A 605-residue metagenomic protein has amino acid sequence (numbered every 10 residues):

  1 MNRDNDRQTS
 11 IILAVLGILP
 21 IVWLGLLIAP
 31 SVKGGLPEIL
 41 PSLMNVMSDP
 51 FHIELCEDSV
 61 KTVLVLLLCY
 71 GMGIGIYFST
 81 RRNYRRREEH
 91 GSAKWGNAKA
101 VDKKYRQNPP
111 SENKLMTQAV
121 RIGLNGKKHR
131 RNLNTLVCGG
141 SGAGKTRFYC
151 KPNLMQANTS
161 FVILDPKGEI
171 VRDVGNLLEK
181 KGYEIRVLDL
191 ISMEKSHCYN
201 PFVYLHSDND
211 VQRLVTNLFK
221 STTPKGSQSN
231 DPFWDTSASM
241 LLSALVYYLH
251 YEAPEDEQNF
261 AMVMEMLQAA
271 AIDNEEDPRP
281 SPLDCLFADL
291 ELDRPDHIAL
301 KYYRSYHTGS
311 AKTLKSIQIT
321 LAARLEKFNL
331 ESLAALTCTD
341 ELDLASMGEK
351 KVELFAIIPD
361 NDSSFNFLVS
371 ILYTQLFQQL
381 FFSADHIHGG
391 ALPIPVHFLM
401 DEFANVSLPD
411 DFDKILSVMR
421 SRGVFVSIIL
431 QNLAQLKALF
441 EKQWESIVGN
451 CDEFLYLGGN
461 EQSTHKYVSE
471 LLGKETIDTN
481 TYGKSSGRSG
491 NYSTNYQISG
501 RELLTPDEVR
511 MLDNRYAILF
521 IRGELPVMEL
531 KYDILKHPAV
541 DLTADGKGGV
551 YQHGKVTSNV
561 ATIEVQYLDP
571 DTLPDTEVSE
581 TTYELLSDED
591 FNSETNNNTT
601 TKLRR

Functional and structural regions predicted by a protein language model:
M1-A143, R147-C150, E194, S485 (+3 more regions): Basic- and hydrophobic-enriched, low-structure N-terminal and domain-boundary segments that flank ATP-binding catalytic
P20, P37-E38, K94, T476 (+5 more regions): Polar low-complexity intrinsically disordered regions enriched in Ser/Thr and small residues
L43-D49, V60-N113, D208-L218, M262-A269 (+5 more regions): Short alpha-helical interface patches
A93-W95, T117, H129, L133-N134 (+7 more regions): General secondary-structure edge motif
K94-D102, E112, T117-K127, R147-F148 (+7 more regions): A broad, low-specificity signal for short, low-complexity segments enriched in glycine/proline and polar/charged
R131-V424, L439, Q443, D507-M528 (+2 more regions): P-loop NTPase motor domains
I358, D362, E402, L430 (+3 more regions): Short loop or secondary-structure boundary microenvironments that flank and position key functional residues
L416-I518: Conserved ATP-driven motor cores of ASCE-family P-loop NTPases powering translocation/secretion/packaging/pilus
